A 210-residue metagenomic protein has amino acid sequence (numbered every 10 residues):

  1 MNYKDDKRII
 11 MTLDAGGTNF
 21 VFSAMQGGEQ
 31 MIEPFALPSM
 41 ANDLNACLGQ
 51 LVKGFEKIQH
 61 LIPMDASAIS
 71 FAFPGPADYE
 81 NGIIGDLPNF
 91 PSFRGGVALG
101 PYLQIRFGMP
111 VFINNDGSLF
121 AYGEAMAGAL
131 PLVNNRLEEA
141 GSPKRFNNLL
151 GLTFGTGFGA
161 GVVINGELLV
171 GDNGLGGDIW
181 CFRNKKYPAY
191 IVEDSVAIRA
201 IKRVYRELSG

Functional and structural regions predicted by a protein language model:
N2-D5, I9, M25, I32-F35 (+5 more regions): Glycine/GP-enriched mid-protein hinge/lid loop-to-helix segment characteristic of carbohydrate kinases
L13-V21: N-terminal nucleotide-binding beta1-loop-alpha1 segment
D14, M25-Q26, Y79, V163: Short, acidic, Ser/Thr-enriched surface-loop or helix-capping motifs
D14, S70-P74, G151-G157: Short beta-strand segments
N19, Q30-M31, I84, L168-L169: Hydrophobic "anchor" residues
F22, F71, I201: Residue-level signal for inorganic ion chemistry
E29-D65: N-terminal phosphate-binding loop and adjacent alpha-helix
M40, L44-N45, G49, A68-I69 (+1 more regions): Glycine-rich phosphate-binding loop and adjoining helix at the ATP-binding site of ATP-dependent phosphoryl-transfer
